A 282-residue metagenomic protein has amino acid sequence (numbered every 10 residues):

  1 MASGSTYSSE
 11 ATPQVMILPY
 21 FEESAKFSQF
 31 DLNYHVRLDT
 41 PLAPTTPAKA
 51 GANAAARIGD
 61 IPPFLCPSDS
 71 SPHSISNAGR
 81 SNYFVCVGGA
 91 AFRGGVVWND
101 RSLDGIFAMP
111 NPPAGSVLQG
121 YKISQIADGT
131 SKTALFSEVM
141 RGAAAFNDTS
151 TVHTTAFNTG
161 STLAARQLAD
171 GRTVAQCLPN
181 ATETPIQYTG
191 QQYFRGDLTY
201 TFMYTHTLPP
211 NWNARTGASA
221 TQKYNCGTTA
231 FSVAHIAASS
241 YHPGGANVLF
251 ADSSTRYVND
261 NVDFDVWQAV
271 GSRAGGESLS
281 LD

Functional and structural regions predicted by a protein language model:
M1-D282: Internal low-complexity, small-residue/proline-rich segments
